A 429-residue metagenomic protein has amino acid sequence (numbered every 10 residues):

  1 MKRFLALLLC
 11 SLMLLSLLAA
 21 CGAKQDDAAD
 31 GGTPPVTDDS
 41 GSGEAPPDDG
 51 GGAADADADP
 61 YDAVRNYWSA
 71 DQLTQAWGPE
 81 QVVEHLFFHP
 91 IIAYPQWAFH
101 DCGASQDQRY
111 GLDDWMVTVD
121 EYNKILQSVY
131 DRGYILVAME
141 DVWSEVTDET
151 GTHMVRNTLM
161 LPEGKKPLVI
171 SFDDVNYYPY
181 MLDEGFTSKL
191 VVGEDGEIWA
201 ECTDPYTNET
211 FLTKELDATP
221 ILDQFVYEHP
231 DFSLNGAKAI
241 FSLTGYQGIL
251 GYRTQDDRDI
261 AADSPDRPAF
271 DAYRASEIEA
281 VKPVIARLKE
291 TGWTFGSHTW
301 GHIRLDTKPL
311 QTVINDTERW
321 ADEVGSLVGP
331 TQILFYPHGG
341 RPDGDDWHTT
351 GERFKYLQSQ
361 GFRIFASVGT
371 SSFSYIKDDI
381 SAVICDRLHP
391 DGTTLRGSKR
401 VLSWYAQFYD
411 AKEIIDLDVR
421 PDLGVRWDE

Functional and structural regions predicted by a protein language model:
M1-L9: Positively charged n-region of N-terminal signal peptides that target proteins for export
S11-L15: Alpha-helical transmembrane segments
S16-A20: C-terminal motif of bacterial Sec signal peptides marking the signal peptidase cleavage site
G22-K24: Bacterial signal peptide processing site
A28-A58: Ser/Thr/Gly/Pro-rich low-complexity, disordered linker/stalk segments of secreted and cell-surface proteins
A56-V142, M154-I170, P179-L182, E290 (+2 more regions): C-terminal active-site subregion of NodB/CE4 polysaccharide deacetylases
Q81, L86-A98, E149-M154, L161-L168 (+2 more regions): Metal-dependent polysaccharide deacetylase catalytic core of the NodB/CE4 family, i.e., the active-site-bearing domain
